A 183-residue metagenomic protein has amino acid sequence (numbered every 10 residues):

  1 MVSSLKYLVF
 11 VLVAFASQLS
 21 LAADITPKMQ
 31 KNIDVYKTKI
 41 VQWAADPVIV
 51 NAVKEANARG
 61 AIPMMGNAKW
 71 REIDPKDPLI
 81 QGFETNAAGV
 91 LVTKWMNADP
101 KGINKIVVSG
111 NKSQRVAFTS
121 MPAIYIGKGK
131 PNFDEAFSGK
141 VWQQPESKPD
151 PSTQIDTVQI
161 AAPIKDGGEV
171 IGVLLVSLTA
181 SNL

Functional and structural regions predicted by a protein language model:
M1-V9: Bacterial N-terminal signal peptides that target proteins for export
A22-K76, P100-G102, W142: Juxtamembrane extracytoplasmic/periplasmic/luminal helical "stalk" adjacent to the first N-terminal
Q30, L79-G102, L178-L183: Solvent-exposed, extracytoplasmic
D77-T93, S120-P149: Extracytoplasmic/periplasmic sensor domains and loops in membrane signaling proteins
K105-K112: Short hydrophobic alpha-helical segments used for membrane anchoring or interfacial signaling
Q114-T119: Amphipathic coiled-coil signal-relay and dimerization helices
I155-L183: Conserved beta-strands of PAS-like sensory domains
